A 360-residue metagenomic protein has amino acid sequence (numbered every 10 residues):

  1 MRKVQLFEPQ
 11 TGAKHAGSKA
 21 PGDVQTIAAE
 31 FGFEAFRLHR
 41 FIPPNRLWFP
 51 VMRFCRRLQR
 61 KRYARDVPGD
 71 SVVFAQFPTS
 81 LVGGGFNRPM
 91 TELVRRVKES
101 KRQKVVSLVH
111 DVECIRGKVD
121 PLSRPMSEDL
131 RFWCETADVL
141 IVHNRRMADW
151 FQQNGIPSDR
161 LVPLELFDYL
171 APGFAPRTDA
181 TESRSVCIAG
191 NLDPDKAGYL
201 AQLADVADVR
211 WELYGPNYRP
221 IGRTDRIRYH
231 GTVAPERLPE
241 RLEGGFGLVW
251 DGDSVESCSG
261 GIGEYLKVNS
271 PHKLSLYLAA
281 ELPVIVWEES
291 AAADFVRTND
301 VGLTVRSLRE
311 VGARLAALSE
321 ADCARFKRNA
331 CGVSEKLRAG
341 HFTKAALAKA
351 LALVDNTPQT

Functional and structural regions predicted by a protein language model:
M1-M90, K98-V106, I115-R116, V139 (+2 more regions): N-terminal pre-catalytic "stem/leader" segment of glycosyltransferase-like enzymes
H15, R306-A313, E320-Q359: A charged, aromatic-enriched C-terminal amphipathic alpha-helix characteristic of glycosyltransferases across folds
T91, Y169-E243: Conserved catalytic-core segment of nucleotide-activated headgroup transferases in glycan assembly
E92-R102, P121-V139: Membrane-proximal helix-turn-helix segments that form the acceptor-binding/catalytic region of lipid-linked
G117, E135-L161: A short, active-site helix/loop in glycosyltransferases that binds the activated sugar's phosphate group
R146, L166-F167: Carbohydrate-associated surface elements
E240-A280, V286-D294: Nucleotide-sugar-dependent
N299-V305: A short acidic/histidine/glycine-rich donor-binding loop in glycosyltransferase catalytic cores
